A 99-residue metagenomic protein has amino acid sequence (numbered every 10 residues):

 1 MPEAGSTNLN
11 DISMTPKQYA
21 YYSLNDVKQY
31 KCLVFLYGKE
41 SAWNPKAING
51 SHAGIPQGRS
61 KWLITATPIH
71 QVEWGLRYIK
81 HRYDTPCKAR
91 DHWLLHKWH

Functional and structural regions predicted by a protein language model:
M1-N8: Membrane-proximal envelope biogenesis segments
N8-H99: Peptidoglycan cell-wall recognition and remodeling modules
